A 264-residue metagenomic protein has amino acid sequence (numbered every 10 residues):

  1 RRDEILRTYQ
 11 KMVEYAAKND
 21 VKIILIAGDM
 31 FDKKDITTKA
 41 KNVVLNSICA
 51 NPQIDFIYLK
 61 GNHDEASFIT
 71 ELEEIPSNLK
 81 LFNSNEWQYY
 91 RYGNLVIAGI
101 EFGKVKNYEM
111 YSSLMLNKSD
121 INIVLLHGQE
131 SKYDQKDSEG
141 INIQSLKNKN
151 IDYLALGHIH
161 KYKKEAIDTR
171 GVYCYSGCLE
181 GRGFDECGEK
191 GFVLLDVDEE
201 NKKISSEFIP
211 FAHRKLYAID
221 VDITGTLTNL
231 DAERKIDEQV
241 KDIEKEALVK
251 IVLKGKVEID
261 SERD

Functional and structural regions predicted by a protein language model:
R1-V43: N-terminal active-site segment of His-dependent metallophosphoesterases
D3, E86-G93, S176-K241, K245 (+1 more regions): Binuclear metal-dependent phosphoesterase catalytic core
K11-N19, S47, S113, E238-Q239: A generic secondary-structure signal
A16-D20, N117-S119, E199, D242-E244: Glycine-rich phosphate-binding loop signature in dinucleotide/nucleotide-binding domains
I23, D32-G183, C187-D196: His/Asp/Glu-rich metal-coordinating catalytic cores of metallo-dependent phosphodiesterases/hydrolases acting on
I24-F31, V240, E244-I259: Short, glycine-/small-residue-enriched flexible loop/hinge segments at domain edges that mediate gating
L125-H127, D220-D222, V252-K254: Conserved beta-strand segments of the P-loop GTPase G domain that flank and frequently precede/overlap
D260-D264: A C-terminal functional module that forms or caps the active site or interfaces directly with catalytic machinery
